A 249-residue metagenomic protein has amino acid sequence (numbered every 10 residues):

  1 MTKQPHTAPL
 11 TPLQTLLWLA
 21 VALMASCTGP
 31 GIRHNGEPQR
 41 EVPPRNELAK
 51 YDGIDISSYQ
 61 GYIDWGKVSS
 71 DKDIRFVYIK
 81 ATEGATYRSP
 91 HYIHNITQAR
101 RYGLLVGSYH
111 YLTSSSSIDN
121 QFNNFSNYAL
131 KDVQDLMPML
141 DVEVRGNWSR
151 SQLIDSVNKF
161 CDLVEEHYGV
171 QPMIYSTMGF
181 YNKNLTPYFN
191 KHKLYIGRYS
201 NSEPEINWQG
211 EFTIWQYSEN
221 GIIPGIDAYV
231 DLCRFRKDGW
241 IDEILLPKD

Functional and structural regions predicted by a protein language model:
K3-L16: Bacterial N-terminal signal peptides that target proteins for export
M24-S26: C-terminal motif of bacterial Sec signal peptides marking the signal peptidase cleavage site
T28-T82: Boundary/entry segment of secreted carbohydrate-active catalytic domains
N35-G53, F189-D249: Functionally critical loop-and-helix segments that line ligand-binding/catalytic clefts of soluble enzyme domains
N46-G61, K80-C161, E165-H167: Substrate-binding cleft of extracellular glycoside hydrolase catalytic domains
T86, S115, Y181, E203 (+1 more regions): Flexible, glycine-rich phosphate/dinucleotide-binding loops and adjacent beta-alpha linkers at cofactor/substrate
L136-W208: Catalytic domains of cell-wall/extracellular-matrix polysaccharide-remodeling enzymes, centered on de-N-acetylation
